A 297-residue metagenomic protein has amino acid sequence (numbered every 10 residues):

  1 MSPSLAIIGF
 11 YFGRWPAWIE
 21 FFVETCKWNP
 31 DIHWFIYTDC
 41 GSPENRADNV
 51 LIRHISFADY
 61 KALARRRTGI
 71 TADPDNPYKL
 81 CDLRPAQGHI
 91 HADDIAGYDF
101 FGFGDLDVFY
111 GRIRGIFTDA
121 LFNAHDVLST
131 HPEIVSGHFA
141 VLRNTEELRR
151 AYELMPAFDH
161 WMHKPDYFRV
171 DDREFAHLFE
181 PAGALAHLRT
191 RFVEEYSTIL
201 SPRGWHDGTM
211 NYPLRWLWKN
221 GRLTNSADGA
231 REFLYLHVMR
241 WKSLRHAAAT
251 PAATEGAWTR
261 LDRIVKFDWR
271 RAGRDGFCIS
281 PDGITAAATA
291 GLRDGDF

Functional and structural regions predicted by a protein language model:
M1-E20: N-proximal low-complexity "stem/linker" segments adjacent to membrane-targeting elements
V23-H33: Short, acidic, metal-binding catalytic loop of nucleotide-sugar glycosyltransferases
D39-D94: Active-site-proximal specificity loops/subdomain of glycosyltransferases
P43-N45, A62, F109-I113, T118 (+2 more regions): Short catalytic/ligand-binding loop motif for oxyanion handling, primarily in non-cytosolic enzymes, centered on
L83-V127: GT-A fold catalytic core of metal-dependent nucleotide-sugar glycosyltransferases, centered on the diacidic
N123-F139: A short, conserved acidic/glycine-rich loop-to-beta-strand motif that forms the donor nucleotide-sugar/metal
H138-E146: Short glycine- and hydrophobic/aromatic-rich loop-to-beta-strand nucleating segment in the catalytic cores
L148-F297: Catalytic core and acceptor-binding pocket of nucleotide-sugar-dependent glycosyltransferases
